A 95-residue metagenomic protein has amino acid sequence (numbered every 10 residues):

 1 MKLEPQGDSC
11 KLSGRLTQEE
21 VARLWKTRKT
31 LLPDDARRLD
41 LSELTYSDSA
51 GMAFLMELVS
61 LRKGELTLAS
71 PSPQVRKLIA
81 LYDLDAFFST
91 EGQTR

Functional and structural regions predicted by a protein language model:
M1-A50, E57-R95: STAS-like cytosolic regulatory interaction modules
